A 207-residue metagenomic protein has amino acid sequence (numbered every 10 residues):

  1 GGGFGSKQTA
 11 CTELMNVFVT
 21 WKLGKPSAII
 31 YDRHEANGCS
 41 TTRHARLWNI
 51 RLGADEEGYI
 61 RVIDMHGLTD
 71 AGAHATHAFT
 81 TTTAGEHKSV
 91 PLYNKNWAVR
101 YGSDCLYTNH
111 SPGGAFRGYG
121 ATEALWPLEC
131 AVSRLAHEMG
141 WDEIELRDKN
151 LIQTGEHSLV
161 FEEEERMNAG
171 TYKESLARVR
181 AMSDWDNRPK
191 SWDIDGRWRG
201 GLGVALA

Functional and structural regions predicted by a protein language model:
G1, P26-H34, R61-H66, E143-I152 (+1 more regions): Beta-strand segments within the central parallel beta-sheet cores of soluble alpha/beta enzyme folds
G1-T12, C39, A73-A78, G196-L206: FAD-binding core of FAD-dependent oxidoreductases, characterized by glycine-rich FAD pyrophosphate-binding loops
F4-E56, G113-E138, F161-W185: Glycine-rich and small/hydrophobic secondary-structure elements
W21-K25, D55-Y59, M65, G72 (+4 more regions): Generic secondary-structure signature for well-ordered alpha-helical cores
I30, E86-H87, D104-C105, D186-D195: Charged, low-complexity, helix-prone segments enriched in Lys/Glu/Asp/Gln
A45-C130: Glycine-rich loop/linker segments at domain edges
L151-A207: Helix-loop-helix junctions that connect adjacent transmembrane helices in secondary transporters/permeases, recognized
